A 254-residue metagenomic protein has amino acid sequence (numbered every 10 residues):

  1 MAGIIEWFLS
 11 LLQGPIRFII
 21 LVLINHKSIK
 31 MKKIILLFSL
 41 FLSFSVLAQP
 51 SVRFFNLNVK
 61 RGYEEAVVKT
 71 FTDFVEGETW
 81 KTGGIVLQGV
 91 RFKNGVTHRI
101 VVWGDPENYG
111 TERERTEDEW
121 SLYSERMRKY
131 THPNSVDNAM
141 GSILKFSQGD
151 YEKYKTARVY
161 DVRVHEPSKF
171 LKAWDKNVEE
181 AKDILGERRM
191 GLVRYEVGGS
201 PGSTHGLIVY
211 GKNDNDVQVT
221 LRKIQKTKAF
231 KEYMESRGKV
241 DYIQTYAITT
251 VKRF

Functional and structural regions predicted by a protein language model:
I19, A48-K231, S236-F254: Short S/T/G/P-rich N-terminal loop/turn motif that feeds into the first structured element of a domain
I19-I20, K27: Short, positively charged and aromatic/hydrophobic N-terminal segments
H26-I34: Positively charged n-region of N-terminal signal peptides that target proteins for export
I34-F44: Sec-dependent N-terminal signal peptides
